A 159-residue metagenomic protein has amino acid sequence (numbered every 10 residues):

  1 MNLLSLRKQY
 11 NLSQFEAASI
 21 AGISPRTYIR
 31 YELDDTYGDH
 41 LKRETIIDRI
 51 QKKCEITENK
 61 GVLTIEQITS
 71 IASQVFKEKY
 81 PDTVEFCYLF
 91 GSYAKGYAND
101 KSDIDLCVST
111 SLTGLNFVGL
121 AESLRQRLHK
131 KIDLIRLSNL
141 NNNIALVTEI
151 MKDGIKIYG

Functional and structural regions predicted by a protein language model:
M1-T83, K95-D100, T110-G159: Catalytic core of pol beta-like nucleotidyltransferases
G91-Y93: Short helix-loop-helix/strand-helix junction enriched in hydrophobic and basic residues
